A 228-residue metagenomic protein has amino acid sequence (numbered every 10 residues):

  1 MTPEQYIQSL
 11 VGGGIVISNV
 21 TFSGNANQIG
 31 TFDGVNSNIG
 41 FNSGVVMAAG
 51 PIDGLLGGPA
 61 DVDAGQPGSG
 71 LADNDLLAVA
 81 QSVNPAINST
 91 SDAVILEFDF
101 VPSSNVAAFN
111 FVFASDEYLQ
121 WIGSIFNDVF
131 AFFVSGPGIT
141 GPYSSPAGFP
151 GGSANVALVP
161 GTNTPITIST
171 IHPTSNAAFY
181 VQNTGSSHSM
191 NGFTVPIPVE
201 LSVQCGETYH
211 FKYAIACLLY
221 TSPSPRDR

Functional and structural regions predicted by a protein language model:
M1-G44, A49, S144-G152: Accessory carbohydrate-binding/adhesion or oligomerization-edge regions at the termini of glycan-active proteins
T31-F98: Surface-exposed, low-complexity/disordered Ser/Thr/Gly/Pro/Asn-rich loops and linkers
S91, V101-A108: Extended extracellular/luminal ectodomain segments enriched in beta-structured repeat modules
F113-I122: Short amphipathic, basic-aromatic surface patches that mediate peripheral association with negatively charged
I122-Q204: Exoplasmic/lumenal beta-rich domain surfaces
G206-K212: Noncatalytic modules at the cell exterior or secretory-pathway interfaces, chiefly beta-strand-rich lectin/adhesion
A214-L219: Short beta-strand-plus-loop segments that form exposed binding edges in beta-rich domains
Y220-D227: Conserved small/polar residues in nucleotide/adenosyl-binding loops
